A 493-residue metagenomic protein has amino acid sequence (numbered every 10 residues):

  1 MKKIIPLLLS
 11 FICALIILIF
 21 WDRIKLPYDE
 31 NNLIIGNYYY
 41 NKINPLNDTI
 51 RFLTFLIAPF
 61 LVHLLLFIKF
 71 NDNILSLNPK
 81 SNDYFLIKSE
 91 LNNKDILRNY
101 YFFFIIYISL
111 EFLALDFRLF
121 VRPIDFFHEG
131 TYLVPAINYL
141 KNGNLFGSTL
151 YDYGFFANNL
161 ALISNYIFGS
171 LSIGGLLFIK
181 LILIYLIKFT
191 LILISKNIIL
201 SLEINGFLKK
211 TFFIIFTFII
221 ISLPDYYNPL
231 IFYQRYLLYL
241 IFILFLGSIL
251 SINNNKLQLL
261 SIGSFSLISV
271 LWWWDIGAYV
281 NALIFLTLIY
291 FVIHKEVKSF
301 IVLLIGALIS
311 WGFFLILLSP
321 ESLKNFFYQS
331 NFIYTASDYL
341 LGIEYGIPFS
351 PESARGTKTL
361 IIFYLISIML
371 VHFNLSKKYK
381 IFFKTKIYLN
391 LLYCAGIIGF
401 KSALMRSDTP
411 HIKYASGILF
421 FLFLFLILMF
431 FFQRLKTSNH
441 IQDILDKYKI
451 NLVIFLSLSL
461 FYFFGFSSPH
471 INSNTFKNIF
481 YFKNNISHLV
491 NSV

Functional and structural regions predicted by a protein language model:
N31-P45, Y132-Y139, N158-S170, N331-T357: Juxtamembrane membrane-water interface segments that cap and precede transmembrane helices
N37-Y39, F70-Y100, Y379-T385, Q433-K447: Membrane-interfacial, low-structure loops and terminal tails that flank and connect transmembrane helices in multi-pass
K42-A58, G154, K209-S248, W272 (+3 more regions): Membrane-interface micro-motifs in multi-pass membrane enzymes
R51-T54, L238-I241, A278-Y279, M405-L435 (+1 more regions): Hydrophobic/aromatic-rich transmembrane helices and adjacent perimembrane loops
R118-P135, L145-I163, S170-L171: Extracytoplasmic catalytic/substrate-binding loops of multi-pass membrane glycan-assembly enzymes
Y151, F155, F168-F189, K358-L360: Loop-to-helix entry region of an early transmembrane alpha helix in multi-pass inner-membrane enzymes
F178-I204, I221, L244: Transmembrane-helix motifs of polytopic, lipid-linked glycan transferases
L259-W274, V280-F285, I309, A395-S402: Membrane-interface alpha helices of multi-pass inner-membrane proteins
